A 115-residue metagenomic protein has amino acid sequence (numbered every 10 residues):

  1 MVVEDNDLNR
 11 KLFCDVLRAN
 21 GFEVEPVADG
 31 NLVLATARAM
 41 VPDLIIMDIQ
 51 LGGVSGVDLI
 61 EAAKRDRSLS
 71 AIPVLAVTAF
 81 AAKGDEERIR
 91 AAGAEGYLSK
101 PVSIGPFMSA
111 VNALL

Functional and structural regions predicted by a protein language model:
E4: Conserved acidic carboxylate
L8, D29, S55-E61: Acidic catalytic/metal-coordinating carboxylates
K11-A19: Charged docking surfaces used in two-component/phosphorelay signaling
G21-D29, T36, L98: Short hydrophobic/Thr-rich beta-strand motif most characteristic of the beta2 strand and flanking loop of CheY-like
M40-I46, L51: Active-site beta3 strand of CheY-like receiver
G52, S70, A82: The feature encodes the CheY-like receiver
V102-V111: C-terminal output helix
